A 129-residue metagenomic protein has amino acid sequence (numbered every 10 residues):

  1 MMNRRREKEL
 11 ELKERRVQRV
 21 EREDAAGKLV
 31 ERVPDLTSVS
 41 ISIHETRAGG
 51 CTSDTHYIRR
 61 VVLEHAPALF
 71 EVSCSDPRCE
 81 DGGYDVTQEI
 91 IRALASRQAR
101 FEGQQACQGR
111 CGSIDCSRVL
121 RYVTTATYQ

Functional and structural regions predicted by a protein language model:
M1-A68, R121-Q129: Short, intrinsically disordered terminal segments enriched in charged and Pro/Gly residues
V39-L63, A68-R110, S117: Short recognition patches in nucleic-acid-associated and regulatory proteins
C107-Q129: Terminal low-complexity interaction tails
